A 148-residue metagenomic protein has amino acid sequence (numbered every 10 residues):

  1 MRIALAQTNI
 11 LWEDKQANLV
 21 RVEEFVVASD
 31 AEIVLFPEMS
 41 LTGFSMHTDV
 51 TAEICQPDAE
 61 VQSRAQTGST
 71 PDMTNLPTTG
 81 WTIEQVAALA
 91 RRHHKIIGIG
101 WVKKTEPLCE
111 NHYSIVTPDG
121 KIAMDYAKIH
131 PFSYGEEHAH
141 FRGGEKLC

Functional and structural regions predicted by a protein language model:
M1-D14, H112, D125-A127: Active-site-proximal beta-strand elements of phosphoester/diester hydrolases
I3, N18, V26-V50, R64-D72 (+2 more regions): Active-site beta-strand/loop signature of hydrolases that rely on acidic residues for catalysis
N9-L11, S40, V102-K103: Catalytic metal-binding/acid-base residues of hydrolase active sites
K15-L19, T79: A conditional alpha-helix N-cap/helix-loop micro-motif detector
V22-F25, V86: Aromatic/hydrophobic pocket-lining residues that form π-stacking "cages" and hydrophobic walls in ligand
V61-Q62, P77-K104: A short, hydrophobic beta-strand-centered structural micro-motif
A88, K104-C148: Active-site catalytic loop in hydrolytic enzyme cores
